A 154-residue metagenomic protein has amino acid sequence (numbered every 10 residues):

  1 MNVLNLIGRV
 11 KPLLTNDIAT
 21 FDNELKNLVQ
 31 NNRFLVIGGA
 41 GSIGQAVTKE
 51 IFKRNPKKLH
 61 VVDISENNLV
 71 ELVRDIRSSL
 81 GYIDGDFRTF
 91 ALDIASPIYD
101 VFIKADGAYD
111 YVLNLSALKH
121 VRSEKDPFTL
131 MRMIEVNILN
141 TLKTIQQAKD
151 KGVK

Functional and structural regions predicted by a protein language model:
M1-F34: Non-catalytic terminal and boundary segments that flank Rossmann-like NAD(P)-dependent oxidoreductase
L28-V29, R54, Y82: Short, flexible coil/linker segments at domain boundaries that flank nucleotide/cofactor-interacting
N31, A108-Y109, V153: Local beta-strand N-terminus motif with an aromatic residue
R33-R54: N-terminal Rossmann NAD(P)H-binding glycine-rich loop of SDR-like oxidoreductase domains
E50, R54-V61, R77, L92-E135: NAD(P)H-binding glycine-rich loop region in Rossmannoid oxidoreductase-like domains and their noncatalytic homologs
K58-S65, P127-K154: NAD(P)-cofactor binding segment of oxidoreductase domains
H60-I83, R88: Glycine-rich phosphate-binding loop and adjoining beta1-alpha1-beta2 segment of Rossmann-like nucleotide-binding folds
